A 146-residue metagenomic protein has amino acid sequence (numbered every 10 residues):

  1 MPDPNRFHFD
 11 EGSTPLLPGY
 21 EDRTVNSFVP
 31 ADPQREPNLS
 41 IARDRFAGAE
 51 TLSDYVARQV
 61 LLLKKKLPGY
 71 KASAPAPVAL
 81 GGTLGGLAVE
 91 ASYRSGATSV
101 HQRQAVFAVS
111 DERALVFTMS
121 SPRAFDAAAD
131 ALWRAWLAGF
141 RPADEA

Functional and structural regions predicted by a protein language model:
M1-G86, Y93-R103, V109-A146: N-terminal targeting sequences that direct proteins away from the cytosol to non-cytosolic compartments
